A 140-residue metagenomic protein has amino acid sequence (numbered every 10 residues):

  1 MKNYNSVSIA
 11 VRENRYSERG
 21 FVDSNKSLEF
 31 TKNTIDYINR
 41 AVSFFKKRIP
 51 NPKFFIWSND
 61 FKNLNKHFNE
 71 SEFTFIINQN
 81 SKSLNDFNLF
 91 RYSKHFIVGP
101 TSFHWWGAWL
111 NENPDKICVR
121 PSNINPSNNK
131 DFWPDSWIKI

Functional and structural regions predicted by a protein language model:
M1-I77, S81-S83: Core catalytic architecture of nucleotide-activated donor-dependent transferases building glycoconjugates
Y37, N63-K66, W105-W109, I124 (+1 more regions): Tryptophan-centered motif/residue detector
I49-N51, R120, W133: Intrinsic-disorder/low-complexity coil detector
L64-S71, L110-N111, N128-F132: Short loop/helix-cap segments at secondary-structure boundaries that form the rim of catalytic
F75-I77, R120, K139: Structural signal for conserved beta-strand scaffold positions within catalytic alpha/beta enzyme cores
S83-K130: A donor-sugar binding/catalytic signature common to diverse glycosyltransferases and related nucleotide-sugar
P126-I140: DNA/chromatin major-groove-contacting recognition/catalytic segments
